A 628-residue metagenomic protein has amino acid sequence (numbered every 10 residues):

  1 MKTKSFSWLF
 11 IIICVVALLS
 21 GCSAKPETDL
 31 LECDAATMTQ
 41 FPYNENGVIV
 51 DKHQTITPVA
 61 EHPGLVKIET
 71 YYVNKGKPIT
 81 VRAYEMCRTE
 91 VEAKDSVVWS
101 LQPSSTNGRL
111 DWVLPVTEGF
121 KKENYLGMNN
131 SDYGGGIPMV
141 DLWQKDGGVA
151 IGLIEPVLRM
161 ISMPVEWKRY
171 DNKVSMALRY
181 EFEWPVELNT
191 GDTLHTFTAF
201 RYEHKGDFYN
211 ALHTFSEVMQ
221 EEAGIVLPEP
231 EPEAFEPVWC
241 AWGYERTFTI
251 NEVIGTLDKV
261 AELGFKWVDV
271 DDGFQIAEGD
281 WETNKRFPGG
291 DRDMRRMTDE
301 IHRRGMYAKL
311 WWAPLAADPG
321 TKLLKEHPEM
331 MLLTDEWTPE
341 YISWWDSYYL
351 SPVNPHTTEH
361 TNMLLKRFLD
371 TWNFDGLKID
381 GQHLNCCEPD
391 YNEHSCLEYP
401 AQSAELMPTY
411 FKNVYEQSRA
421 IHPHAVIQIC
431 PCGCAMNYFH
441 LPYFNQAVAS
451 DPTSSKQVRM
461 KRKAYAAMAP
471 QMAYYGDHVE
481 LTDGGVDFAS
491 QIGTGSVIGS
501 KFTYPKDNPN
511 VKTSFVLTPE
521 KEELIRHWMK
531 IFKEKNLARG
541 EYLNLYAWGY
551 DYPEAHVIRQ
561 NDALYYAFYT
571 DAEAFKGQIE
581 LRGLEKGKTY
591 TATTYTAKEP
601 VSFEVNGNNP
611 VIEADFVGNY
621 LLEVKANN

Functional and structural regions predicted by a protein language model:
K25-R169, T593-V601: Polysaccharide-binding surfaces and accessory modules of carbohydrate-active proteins
A36, D192, T196, F411-P600 (+2 more regions): Active-site-proximal substrate-binding groove within the catalytic cores of carbohydrate-active enzymes
V186-K205, V617-N627: Short Pro-Gly-centered flexible turn/kink motifs
H204-I225, C240, D269, G290-S343 (+1 more regions): Glycine-rich, aromatic-flanked loop segments that form ligand/cofactor-binding clefts across common enzyme folds
E229-V238, E245-T247, L310-T371: Active-site-adjacent "subsite" loops/lids of carbohydrate-active enzymes
E236-N251, E278-D291, S343-N362, H394-P408: The substrate-binding groove and active-site-proximal loops of carbohydrate-active enzymes, especially glycoside
E252-F274, T371: Catalytic domains of carbohydrate-active enzymes, especially glycoside hydrolases
S602-N628: C-terminal beta-strand-rich structural cap/linker in extracellular carbohydrate-active enzymes
